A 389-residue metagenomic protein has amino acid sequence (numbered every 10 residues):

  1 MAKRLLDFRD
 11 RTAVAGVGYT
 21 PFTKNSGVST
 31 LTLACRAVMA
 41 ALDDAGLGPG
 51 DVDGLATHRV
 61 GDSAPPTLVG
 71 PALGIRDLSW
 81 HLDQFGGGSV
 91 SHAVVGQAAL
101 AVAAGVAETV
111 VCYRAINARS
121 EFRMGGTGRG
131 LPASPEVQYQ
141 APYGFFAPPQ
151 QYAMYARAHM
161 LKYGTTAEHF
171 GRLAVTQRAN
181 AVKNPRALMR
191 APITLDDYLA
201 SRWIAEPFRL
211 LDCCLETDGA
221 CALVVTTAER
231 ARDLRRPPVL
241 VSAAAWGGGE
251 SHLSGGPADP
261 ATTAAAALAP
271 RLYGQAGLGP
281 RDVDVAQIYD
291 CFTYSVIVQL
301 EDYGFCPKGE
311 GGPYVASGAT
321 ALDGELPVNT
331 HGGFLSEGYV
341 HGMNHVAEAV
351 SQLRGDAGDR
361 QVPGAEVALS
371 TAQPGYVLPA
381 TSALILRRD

Functional and structural regions predicted by a protein language model:
M1-S89, Q97, H159-T166, L188-T194 (+4 more regions): Conserved active-site "lid/cap" helical segment
M1-V28, R172, W203-A267, R271 (+8 more regions): Condensing-enzyme catalytic core mediating Claisen C-C bond formation in acyl metabolism
D7-F8, H58-Q151, M189-L215, G247-S251 (+2 more regions): Conserved catalytic cysteine-centered active-site region of acyl-thioester-dependent Claisen-condensing enzymes
V14, P49-H58, W80-D83, V110-A115 (+6 more regions): Beta-strand segments within the central parallel beta-sheet cores of soluble alpha/beta enzyme folds
S26-G27, E121-G126, V182-R186, S251-S254 (+3 more regions): Short acidic, glycine/serine/threonine-rich loops at helix termini
D62-A72, L253-A258, D290-G312, G324 (+1 more regions): Short glycine/threonine-rich loop-to-helix capping motif typified by GTGT followed within a few residues by an Asp-Pro
F85-I116, P149-K183, L223-E229, E337-A357: Active-site-proximal alpha-helical scaffold in enzymes
R157-T217: Internal metal/ion-chelating core segments
